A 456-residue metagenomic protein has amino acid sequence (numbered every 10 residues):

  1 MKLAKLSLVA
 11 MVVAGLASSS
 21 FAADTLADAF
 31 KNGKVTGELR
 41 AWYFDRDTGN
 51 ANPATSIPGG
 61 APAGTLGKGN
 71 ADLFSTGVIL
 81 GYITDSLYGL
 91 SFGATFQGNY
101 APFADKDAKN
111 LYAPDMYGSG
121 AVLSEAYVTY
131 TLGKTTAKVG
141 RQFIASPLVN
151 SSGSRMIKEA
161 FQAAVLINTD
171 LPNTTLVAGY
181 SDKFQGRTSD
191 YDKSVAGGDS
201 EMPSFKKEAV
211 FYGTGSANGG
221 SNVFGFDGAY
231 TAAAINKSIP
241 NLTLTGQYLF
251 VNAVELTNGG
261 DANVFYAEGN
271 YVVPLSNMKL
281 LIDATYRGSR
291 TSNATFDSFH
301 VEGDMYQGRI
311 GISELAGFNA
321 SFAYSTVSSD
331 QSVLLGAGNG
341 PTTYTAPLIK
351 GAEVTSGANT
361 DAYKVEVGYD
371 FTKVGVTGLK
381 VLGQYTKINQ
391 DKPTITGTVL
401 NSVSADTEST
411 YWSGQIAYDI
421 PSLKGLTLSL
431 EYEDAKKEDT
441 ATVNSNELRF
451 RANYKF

Functional and structural regions predicted by a protein language model:
K2-I144, I167-T169, T174, P274-S276 (+4 more regions): Beta-barrel outer-membrane channel/assembly domains of diderm bacteria
F30, D85-Y88, F161, A294 (+1 more regions): Aromatic-residue hotspot detector
G49-G69, L111-D115, T245-F456: Outer-membrane beta-barrel pore domains
N52-P58, D105-S124, T135-I239, F250-N258 (+1 more regions): Surface-exposed coil loops of outer-membrane beta-barrel proteins
G89, A94-D105, F184-T188, Y324-L335: Short, solvent-exposed beta-strand-terminating loops
E125, T231, V264-E268: Structural detector of coil-to-beta-strand junctions
P240-L244: Short, surface-exposed connector motifs at secondary-structure boundaries
